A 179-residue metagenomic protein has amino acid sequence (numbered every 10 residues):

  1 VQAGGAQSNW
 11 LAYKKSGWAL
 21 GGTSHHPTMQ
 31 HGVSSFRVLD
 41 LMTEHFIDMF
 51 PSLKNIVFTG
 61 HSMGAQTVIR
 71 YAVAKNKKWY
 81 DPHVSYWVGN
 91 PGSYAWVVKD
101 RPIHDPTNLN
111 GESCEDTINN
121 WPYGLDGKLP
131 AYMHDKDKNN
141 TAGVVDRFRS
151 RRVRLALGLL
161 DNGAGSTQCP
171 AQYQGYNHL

Functional and structural regions predicted by a protein language model:
V1, F36-R37, A72-A74, P91-Y94: Serine-hydrolase-like catalytic core of hydrolytic proteins
V1-N9, A171: N-terminal cap/lid subdomain of alpha/beta-hydrolase-fold enzymes
W10-P51, Q66: Alpha/beta-hydrolase active-site loop
F50-S52, M63, K78-D81, V145-S150: Extracellular/periplasmic catalytic domains that process cell-envelope and extracellular macromolecules
N55-V57, S85: Residue in the alpha/beta-hydrolase core beta-strand immediately N-terminal to the catalytic nucleophile
G60-V68: Gly/Ala-rich beta-loop-alpha elbow adjacent to hydrolase catalytic centers
R70-S85: Conserved hydrolase catalytic core segment
V84-L179: The feature captures the conserved acid-bearing segment of alpha/beta-hydrolase catalytic domains
